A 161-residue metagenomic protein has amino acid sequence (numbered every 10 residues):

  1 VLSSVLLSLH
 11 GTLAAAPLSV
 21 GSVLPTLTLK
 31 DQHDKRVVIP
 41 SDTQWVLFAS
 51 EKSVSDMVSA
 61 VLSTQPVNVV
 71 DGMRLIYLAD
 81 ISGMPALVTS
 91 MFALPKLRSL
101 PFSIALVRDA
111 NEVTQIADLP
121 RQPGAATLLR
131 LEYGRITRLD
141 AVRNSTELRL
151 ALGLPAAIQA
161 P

Functional and structural regions predicted by a protein language model:
V1-H10: Bacterial N-terminal signal peptides
L13-A15: Boundary at the C-terminal end of the N-terminal hydrophobic targeting segment
V23, Q122-A125: Short, small/polar residue-rich loop motifs at catalytic or cofactor-binding pockets
T26-T43: A short beta-strand-turn-helix
D31, V58-S63, E112-Q115: N-terminal post-signal-peptidase region of extra-cytosolic proteins
W45, S53-L97: Structural microenvironment flanking redox-active thiols in thiol-disulfide oxidoreductases
I76-L78, A93-Q122: Short, internal strand/loop/helix patches that form the active-site neighborhood or redox-interaction surface
G124-P161: Thiol-/selenol-based redox modules, centered on thioredoxin-like and closely related oxidoreductase domains
